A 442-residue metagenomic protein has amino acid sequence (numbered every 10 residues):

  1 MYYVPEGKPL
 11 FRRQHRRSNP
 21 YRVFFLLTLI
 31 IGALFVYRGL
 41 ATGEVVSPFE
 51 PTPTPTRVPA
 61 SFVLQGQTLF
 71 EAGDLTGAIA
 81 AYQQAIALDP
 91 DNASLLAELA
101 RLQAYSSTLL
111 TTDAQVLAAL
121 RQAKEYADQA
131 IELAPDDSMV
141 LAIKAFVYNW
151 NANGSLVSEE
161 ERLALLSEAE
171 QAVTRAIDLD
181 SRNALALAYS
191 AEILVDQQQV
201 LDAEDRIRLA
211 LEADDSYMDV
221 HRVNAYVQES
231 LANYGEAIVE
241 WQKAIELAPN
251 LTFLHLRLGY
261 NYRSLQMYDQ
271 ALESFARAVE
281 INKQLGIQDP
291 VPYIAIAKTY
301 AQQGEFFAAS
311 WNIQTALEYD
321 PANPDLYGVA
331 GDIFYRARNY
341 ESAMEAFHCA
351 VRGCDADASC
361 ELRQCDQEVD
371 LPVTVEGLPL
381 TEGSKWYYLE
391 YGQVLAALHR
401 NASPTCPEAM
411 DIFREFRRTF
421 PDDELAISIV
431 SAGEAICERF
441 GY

Functional and structural regions predicted by a protein language model:
R57-L88, Y105-V116, L185, Y189 (+1 more regions): Alpha-helical segment of the N-proximal tetratricopeptide repeat
P59-A60, A93-S94, S138-A142, A184-L185 (+7 more regions): Helix-start (N-cap) detector for alpha-helical repeat units in TPR-like alpha-solenoids, especially tetratricopeptide
Q67, R101, Y105-T108, F146 (+8 more regions): Residue-level recognition of tetratricopeptide repeat
E71, Y105-S106, W150-N151, D196 (+7 more regions): Register position in tetratricopeptide repeats
L88, L133, L179, A213-D214 (+6 more regions): Structural marker of alpha-solenoid helical repeat scaffolds
E98, I143, Y189, V223 (+7 more regions): Canonical tetratricopeptide repeat
